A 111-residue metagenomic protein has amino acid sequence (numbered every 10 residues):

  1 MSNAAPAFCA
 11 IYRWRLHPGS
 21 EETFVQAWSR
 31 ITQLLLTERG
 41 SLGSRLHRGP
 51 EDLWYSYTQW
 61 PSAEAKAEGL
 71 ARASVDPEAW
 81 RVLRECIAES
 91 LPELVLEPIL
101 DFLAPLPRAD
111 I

Functional and structural regions predicted by a protein language model:
M1-A4, F8, H17, L36-R39: N-proximal short alpha-helices
M1-P6, L42-Y55, A79-I111: Glycine-rich beta-strand-turn "strand-cap" elements at beta-sheet edges
F8-R15, S44-S74: Short, well-ordered beta-strand segments in beta-rich or mixed alpha/beta enzyme and ligand-binding folds
R15-Q26: Short, surface-exposed ligand-recognition loops at beta-strand->loop->(often short) alpha-helix junctions that present
H17-G19, A63, I99: Generic structural motif
R30-L42, Q59-L96: An amphipathic, aromatic/His-enriched active-site/gating alpha helix that lines ligand/cofactor pockets
